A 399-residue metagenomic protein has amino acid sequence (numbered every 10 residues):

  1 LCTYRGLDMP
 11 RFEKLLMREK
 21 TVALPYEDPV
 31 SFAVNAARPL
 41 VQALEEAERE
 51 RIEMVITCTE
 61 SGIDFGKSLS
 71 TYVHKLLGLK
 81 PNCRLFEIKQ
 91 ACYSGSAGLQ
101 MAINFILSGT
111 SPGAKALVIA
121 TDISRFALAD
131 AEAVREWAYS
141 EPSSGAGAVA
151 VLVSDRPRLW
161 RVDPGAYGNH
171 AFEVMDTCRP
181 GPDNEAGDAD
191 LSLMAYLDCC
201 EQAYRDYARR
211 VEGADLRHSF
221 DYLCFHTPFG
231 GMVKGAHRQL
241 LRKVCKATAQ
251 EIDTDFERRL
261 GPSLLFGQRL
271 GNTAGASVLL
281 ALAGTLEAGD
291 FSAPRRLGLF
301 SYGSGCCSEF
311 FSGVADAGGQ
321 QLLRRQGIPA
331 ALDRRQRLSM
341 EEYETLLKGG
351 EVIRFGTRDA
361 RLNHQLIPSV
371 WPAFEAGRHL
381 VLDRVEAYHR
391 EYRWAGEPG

Functional and structural regions predicted by a protein language model:
L1-P29, A133-D198, E309-G399: Condensing-enzyme catalytic core mediating Claisen C-C bond formation in acyl metabolism
F12-K14, K20-E27, S61-K115, T121 (+2 more regions): Conserved catalytic cysteine-centered active-site region of acyl-thioester-dependent Claisen-condensing enzymes
P29-S96, G109, G213-L240: Conserved beta-ketoacyl condensing-enzyme motif
C58, A116-D122, L152-V153, L299-Y302: Short beta-strand segments
G66-L69, Q100, A127-A133, P164-G165 (+2 more regions): Short acidic, glycine/serine/threonine-rich loops at helix termini
D122-I123, P157, A166-A171, H226-G231 (+1 more regions): Glycine-rich beta-alpha junction loops
D190-L241, S263-G271: A conserved active-site cap/scaffold subdomain adjacent to cofactor or substrate pockets
E257-E341: C-terminal catalytic subdomain
